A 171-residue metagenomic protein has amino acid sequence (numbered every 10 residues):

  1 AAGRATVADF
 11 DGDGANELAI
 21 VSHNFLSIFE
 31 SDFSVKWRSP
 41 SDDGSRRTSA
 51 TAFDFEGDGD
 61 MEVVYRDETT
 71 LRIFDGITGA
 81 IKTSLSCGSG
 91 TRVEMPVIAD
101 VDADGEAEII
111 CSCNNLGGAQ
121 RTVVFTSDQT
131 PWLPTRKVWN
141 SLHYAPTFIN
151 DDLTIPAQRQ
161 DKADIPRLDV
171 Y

Functional and structural regions predicted by a protein language model:
A1-T6, P40-T51, S86-V97, A145 (+1 more regions): Repeat-based blade/solenoid architectures
G3-F10, T48-E56, T83, E94-A103 (+1 more regions): Beta-propeller blade termini
G12-V21, G57-R66, A103-S112: Acidic/hydrophobic-patterned starts of short beta strands in beta-sheet-rich repeat architectures
N24-E30, T70-R72, G117-T126: Structural motif
E30-F33, G76-T78, D128-Q129: Short loop/turn segments that connect beta-strands within beta-propeller blades
K36-W37, K82-T83: A structural motif specific to WD40 beta-propellers
R46-I73, T91-I98, G117: Loop/turn-rich, solvent-exposed surfaces of beta-rich toroidal or solenoidal domains
P96-Y171: Blade-level signature of beta-propeller repeat domains, shared across WD40, Kelch, NHL, RCC1 and BNR/Asp-box propellers
